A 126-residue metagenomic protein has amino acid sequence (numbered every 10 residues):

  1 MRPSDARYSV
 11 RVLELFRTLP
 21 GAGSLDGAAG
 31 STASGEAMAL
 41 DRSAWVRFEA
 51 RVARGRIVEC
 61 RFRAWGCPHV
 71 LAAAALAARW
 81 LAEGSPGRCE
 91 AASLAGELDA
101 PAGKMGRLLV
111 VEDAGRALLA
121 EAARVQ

Functional and structural regions predicted by a protein language model:
M1-Q126: Domain-level signature for proteins that mediate thiol-based redox and metal-cofactor handling
